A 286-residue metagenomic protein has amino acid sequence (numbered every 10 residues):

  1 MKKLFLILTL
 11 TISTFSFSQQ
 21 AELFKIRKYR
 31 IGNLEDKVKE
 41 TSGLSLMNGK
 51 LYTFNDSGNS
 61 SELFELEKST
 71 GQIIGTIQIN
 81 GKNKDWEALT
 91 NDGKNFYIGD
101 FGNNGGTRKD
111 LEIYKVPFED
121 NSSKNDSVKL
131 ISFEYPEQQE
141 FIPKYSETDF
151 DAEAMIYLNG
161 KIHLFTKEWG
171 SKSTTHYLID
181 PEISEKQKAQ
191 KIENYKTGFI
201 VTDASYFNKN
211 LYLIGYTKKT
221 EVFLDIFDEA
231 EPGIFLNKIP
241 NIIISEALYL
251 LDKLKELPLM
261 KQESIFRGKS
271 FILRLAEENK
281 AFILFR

Functional and structural regions predicted by a protein language model:
M1-K25: Bacterial Sec-dependent N-terminal signal peptides
Q19-R286: Sequence/structural signature of beta-propeller domains
